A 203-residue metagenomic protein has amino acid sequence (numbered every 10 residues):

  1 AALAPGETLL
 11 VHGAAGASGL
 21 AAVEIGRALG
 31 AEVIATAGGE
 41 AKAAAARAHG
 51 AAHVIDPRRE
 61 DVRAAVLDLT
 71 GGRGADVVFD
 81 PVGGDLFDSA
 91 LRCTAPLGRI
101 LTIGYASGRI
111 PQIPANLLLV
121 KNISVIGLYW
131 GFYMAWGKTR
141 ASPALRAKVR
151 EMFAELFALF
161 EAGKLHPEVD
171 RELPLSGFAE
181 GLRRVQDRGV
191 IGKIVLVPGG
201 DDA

Functional and structural regions predicted by a protein language model:
A1-L29: Short internal alpha-helix immediately C-terminal to a glycine-rich phosphate-binding loop in Rossmann-like
G6, A51, G74-A75, F87 (+3 more regions): Local beta-strand N-terminus motif with an aromatic residue
L10, V78-F79, L101: N-terminal Rossmann-like NAD(P) cofactor-binding module of classical short-chain dehydrogenase/reductase
G13-A14, V82, Y105: NAD(P)H cofactor-binding loop motif with strongest signal on the N-terminal glycine-rich segment
R27-S89: Adenosine-nucleotide cofactor-binding segment
D85-K164, V197-A203: Glycine-rich phosphate-binding loop and adjacent beta-alpha segment of Rossmann(oid) nucleotide-cofactor-binding
F157, E161-E172, A179-A203: C-terminal capping/lid region of NAD(P)-dependent oxidoreductase domains
